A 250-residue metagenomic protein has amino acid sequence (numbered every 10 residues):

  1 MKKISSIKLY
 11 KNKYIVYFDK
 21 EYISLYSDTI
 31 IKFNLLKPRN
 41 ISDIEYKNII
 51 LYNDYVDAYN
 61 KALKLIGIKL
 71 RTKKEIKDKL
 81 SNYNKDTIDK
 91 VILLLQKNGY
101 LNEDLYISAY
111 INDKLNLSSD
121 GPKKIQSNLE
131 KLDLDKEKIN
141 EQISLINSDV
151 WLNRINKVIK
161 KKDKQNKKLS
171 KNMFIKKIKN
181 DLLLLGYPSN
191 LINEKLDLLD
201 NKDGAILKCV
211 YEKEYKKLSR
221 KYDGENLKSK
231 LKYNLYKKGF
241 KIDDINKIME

Functional and structural regions predicted by a protein language model:
M1-E250: An alpha-helical, amphipathic repeat domain used for nucleic-acid recognition, typified by the mTERF helical solenoid
